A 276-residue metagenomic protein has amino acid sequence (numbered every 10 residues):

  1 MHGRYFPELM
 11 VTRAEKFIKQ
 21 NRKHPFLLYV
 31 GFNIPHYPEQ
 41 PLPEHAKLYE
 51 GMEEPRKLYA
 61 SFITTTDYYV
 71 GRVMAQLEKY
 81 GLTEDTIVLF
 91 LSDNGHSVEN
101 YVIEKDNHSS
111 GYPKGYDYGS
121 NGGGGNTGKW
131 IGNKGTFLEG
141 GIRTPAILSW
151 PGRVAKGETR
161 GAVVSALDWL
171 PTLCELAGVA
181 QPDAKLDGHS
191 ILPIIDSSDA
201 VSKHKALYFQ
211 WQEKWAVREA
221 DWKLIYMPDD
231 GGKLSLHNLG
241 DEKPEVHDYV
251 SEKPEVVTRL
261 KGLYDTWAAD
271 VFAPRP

Functional and structural regions predicted by a protein language model:
M1-E8, G51-T65: The substrate-binding groove and active-site-proximal loops of carbohydrate-active enzymes, especially glycoside
V11, E15-K19, A60, D67-V70 (+8 more regions): Non-transmembrane alpha-helical segments in soluble domains of secreted/periplasmic/extracellular proteins
T12-Y59, S97-E104: Active-site His/acidic residue clusters
R22-L28, L82-V88, T144, S202-H204 (+1 more regions): Loop/turn elements at helix/coil->beta-strand transitions in domains of secreted/extracellular proteins
F26-G31, I63, V70, L77 (+3 more regions): Beta-strand elements within well-structured catalytic alpha/beta cores of enzymes that handle phosphate/sulfate esters
Y29-Q40, F90-V98, D187-G188, F209-Q212 (+1 more regions): Short, solvent-exposed turn/loop segments enriched in Gly/Ser/Thr/Pro and often Arg
P38-P41, E78-G152: Histidine-centered active-site microenvironments of extracellular/periplasmic hydrolases and transferases
H108-E139, R153-G240, E255, W267-P274: C-terminal cap/loop subdomain of S1 sulfatases and analogous C-terminal strand-loop tails that border
